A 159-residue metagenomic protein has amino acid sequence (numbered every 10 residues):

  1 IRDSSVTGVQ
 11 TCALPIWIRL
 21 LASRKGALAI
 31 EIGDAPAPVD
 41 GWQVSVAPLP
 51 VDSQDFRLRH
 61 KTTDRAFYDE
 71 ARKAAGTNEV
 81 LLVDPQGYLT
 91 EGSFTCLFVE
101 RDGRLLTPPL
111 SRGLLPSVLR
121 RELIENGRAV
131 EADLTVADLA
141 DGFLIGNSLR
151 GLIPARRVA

Functional and structural regions predicted by a protein language model:
R2-W17, L21-A159: Helix-start/capping segments and mature chain N-termini
